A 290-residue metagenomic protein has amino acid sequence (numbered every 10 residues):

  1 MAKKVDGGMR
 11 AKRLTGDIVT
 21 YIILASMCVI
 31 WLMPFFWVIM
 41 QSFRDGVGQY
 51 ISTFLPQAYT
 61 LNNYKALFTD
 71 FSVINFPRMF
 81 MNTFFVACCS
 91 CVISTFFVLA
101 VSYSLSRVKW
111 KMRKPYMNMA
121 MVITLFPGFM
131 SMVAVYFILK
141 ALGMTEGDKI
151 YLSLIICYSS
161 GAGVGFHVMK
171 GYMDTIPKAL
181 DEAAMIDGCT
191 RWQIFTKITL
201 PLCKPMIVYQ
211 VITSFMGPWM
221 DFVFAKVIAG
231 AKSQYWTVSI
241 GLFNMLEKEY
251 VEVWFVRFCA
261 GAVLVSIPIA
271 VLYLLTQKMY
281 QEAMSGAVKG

Functional and structural regions predicted by a protein language model:
M1-A11: Short, Lys/Arg-rich, polar N-terminal cytosolic tail immediately upstream of the first transmembrane signal-anchor
R10-K12, G16-G290: A structural signal for multi-pass alpha-helical bundles of membrane permease subunits that mediate small-molecule
